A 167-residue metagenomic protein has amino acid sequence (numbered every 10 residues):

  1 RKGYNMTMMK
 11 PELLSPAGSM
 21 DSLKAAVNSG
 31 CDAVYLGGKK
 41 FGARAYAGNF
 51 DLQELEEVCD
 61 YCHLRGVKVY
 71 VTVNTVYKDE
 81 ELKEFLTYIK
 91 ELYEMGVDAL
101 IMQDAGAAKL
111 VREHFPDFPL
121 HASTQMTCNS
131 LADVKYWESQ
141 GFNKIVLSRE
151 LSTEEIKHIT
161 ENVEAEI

Functional and structural regions predicted by a protein language model:
N5-I167: Non-catalytic helical/linker scaffolds that mediate oligomerization, partner binding, and domain coupling around large
